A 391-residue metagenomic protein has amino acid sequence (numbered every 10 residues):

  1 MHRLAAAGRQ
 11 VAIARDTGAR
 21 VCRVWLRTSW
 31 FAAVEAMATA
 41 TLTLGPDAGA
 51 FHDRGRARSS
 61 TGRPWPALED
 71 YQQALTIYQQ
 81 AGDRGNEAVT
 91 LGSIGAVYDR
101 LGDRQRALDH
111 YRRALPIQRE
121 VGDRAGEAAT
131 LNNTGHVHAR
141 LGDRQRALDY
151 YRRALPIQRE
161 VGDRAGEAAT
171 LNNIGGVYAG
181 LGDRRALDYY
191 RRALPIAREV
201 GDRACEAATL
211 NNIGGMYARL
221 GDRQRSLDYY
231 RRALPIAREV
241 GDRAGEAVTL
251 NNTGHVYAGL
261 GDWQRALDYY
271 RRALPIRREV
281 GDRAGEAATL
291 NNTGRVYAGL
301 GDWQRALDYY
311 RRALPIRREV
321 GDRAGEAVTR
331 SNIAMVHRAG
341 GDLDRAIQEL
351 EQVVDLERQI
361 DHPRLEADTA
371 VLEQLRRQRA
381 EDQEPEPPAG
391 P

Functional and structural regions predicted by a protein language model:
M1-T61, D70, I77-Q80: Extended alpha-helical scaffolding segments used for macromolecular assembly and cargo binding
V11, F31, P64, R84 (+13 more regions): TPR-repeat structural position
L44-D47, A334, L372-P391: Alpha-helical linker/edge segments of TPR/alpha-solenoid repeat scaffolds and analogous pre-/post-domain helices
G49-S60, G85-R100, A125-R140, A165-G180 (+5 more regions): Conserved alpha-helical positions within TPR/SEL1-like repeat arrays
